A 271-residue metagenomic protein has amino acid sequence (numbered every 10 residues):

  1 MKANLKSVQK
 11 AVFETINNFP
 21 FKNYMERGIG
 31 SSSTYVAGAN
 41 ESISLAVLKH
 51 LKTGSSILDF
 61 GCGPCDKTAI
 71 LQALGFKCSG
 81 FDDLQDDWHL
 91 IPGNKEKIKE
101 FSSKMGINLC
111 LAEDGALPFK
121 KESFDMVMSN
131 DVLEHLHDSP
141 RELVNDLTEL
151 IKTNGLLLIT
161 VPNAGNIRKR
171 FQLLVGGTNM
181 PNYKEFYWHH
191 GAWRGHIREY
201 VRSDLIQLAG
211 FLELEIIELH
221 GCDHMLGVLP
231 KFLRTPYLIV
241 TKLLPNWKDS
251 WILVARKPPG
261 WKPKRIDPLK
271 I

Functional and structural regions predicted by a protein language model:
S7-S42, D83, H89, K95-F101 (+3 more regions): S-adenosyl-L-methionine-dependent methyltransferase catalytic module, highlighting the catalytic core
V36-G54: Conserved alpha-helix/loop element of class I SAM-dependent methyltransferases that forms part of the SAM/SAH-binding
G54-G63: Conserved class I S-adenosyl-L-methionine
P64-F76: Conserved SAM-binding loop of SAM-dependent methyltransferases across substrates and taxa, primarily the Class I
K77-D83: Conserved SAM-binding motif I beta-strand of class I
A116-K121: Short conserved loop adjoining the S-adenosyl-L-methionine
M128: A conserved beta-strand element that flanks and buttresses the S-adenosyl-L-methionine
D131-H135: Short catalytic micro-motifs in class I SAM-dependent methyltransferases
